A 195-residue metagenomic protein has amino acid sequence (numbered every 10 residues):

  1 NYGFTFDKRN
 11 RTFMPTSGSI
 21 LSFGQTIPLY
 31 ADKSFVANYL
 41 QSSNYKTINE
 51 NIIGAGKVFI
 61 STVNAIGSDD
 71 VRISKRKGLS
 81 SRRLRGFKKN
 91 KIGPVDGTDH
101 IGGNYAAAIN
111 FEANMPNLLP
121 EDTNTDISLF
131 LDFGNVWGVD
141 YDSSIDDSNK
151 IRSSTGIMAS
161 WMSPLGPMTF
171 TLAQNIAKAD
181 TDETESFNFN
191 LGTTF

Functional and structural regions predicted by a protein language model:
N1-T125, L129-F133, W137-V139, T181 (+1 more regions): C-terminal outer-membrane beta-barrel translocator/porin domains of Gram-negative envelope proteins and their
N114, R152-S160: Short glycine-rich, acidic/polar surface loops and turns
T123, D147-I151, E183: Structural motif marking the loop-to-transmembrane transition
F133-T155: Outer-membrane beta-barrel transmembrane domain signature
A159-G166, T184-F195: Outer-membrane beta-barrel "beta-signal"
A173-K178: A short, acidic, flexible beta-alpha connecting loop/helix-capping segment that sits on the rim of active
